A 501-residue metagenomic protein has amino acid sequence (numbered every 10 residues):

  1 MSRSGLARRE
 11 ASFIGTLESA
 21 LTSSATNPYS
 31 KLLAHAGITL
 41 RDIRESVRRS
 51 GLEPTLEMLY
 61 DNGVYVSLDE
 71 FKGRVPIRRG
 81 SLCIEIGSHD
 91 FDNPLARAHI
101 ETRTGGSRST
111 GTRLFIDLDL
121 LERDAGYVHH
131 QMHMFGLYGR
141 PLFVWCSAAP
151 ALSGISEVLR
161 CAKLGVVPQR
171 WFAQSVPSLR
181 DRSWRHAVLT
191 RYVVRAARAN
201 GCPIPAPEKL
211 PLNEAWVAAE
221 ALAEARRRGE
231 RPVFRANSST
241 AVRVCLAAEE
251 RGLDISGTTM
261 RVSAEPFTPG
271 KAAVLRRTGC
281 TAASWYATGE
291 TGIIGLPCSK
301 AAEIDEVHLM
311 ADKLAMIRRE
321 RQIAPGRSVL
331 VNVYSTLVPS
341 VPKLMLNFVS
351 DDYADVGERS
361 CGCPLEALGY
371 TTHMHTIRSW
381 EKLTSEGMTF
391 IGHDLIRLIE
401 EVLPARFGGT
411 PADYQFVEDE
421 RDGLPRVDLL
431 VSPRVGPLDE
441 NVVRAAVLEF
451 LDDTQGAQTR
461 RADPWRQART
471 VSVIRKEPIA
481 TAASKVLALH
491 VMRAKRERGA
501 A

Functional and structural regions predicted by a protein language model:
M1-A34, L40, R44, R170-A501: Active-site glycine/GP-rich loop and adjacent strand/helix microenvironment that borders small-molecule binding pockets
L21, Y29-E101, R113-I116, Y127-F135 (+1 more regions): Active-site diphosphate/adenylate-binding microenvironment
V64, L137, L253-I255: Helix N-cap/coil-helix junction residues
E70, F115-L118, C146-S147, S238 (+1 more regions): Glycine-rich, histidine-containing beta strand-loop boundary motifs that form or position
S88-T102, G106-D119, A241, C245-L253: Secondary-structure-rich domain cores
A96, L120-Y127, S263-F267: Short, glycine/acidic-rich beta->alpha junctions
E101-G105, A125-H133, F143, C245 (+2 more regions): Short, well-ordered alpha-helical packing segments
G105-Q169, A225: Conserved adenylate-forming
